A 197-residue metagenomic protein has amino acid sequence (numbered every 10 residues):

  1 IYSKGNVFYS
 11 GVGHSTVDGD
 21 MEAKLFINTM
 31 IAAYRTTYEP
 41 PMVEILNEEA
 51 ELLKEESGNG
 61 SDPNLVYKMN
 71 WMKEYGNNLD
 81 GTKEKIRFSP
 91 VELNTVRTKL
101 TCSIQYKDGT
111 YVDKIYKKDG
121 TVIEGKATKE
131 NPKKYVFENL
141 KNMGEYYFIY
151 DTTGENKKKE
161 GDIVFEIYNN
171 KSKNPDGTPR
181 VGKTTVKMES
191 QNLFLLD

Functional and structural regions predicted by a protein language model:
Y2-R97, K171-S172, K183-L196: Extracellular ligand-binding/catalytic regions of CAZymes and related secreted enzymes and adhesion modules
N78, Y106, K117, T128 (+1 more regions): Acidic surface patches and DE-rich sequence motifs
F88-G125: Extended low-complexity, serine/threonine- and proline-enriched intrinsically disordered segments
K129, V136-G144: Short proline/glycine- and polar residue-rich coil/turn motifs
Y146, K159-F165: Exposed beta-strand face motif in extracellular beta-rich ectodomains
Y146-E155: Short, hydrophobic beta-strand segments
I167-N169: Conserved structural position at the C-terminal beta-strand of extracellular beta-sandwich adhesion modules
